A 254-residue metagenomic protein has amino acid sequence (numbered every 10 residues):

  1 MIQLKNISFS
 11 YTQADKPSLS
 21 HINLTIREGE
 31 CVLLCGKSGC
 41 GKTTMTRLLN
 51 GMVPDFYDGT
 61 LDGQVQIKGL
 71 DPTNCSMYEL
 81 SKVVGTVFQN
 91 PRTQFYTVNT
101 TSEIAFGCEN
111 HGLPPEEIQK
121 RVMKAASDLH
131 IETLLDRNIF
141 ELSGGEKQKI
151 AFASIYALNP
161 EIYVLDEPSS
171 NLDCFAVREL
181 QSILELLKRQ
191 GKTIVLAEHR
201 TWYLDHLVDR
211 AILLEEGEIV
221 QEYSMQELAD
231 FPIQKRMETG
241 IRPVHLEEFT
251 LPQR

Functional and structural regions predicted by a protein language model:
D58-L70: Conserved ABC transporter NBD signature motif
E116-L134: Conserved ABC ATPase "signature" region
N138-L142, E146: Conserved ABC ATPase signature
F152-A153: Hydrophobic anchor residue at the start of the ABC signature
Y163-D166: Catalytic Walker B motif of ABC-type/P-loop ATPase nucleotide-binding domains
E198-H199: H-loop/switch region of ABC-family ATPase nucleotide-binding domains
E218-I241: Conserved beta-strand-loop-alpha-helix hinge in the C-terminal portion of ABC ATPase nucleotide-binding domains
